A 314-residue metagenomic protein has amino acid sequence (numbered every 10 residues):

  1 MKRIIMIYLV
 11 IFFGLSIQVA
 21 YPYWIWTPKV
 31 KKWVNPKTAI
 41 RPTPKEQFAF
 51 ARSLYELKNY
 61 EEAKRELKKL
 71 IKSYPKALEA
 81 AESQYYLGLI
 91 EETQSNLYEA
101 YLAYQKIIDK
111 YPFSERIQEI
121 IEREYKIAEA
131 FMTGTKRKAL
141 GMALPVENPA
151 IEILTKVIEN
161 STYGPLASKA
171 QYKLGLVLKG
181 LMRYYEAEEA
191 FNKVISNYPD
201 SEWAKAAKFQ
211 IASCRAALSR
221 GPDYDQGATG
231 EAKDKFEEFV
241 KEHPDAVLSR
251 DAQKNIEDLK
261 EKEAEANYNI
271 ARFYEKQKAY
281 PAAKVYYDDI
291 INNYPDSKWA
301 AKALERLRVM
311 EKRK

Functional and structural regions predicted by a protein language model:
M1-I4: Positively charged n-region of N-terminal signal peptides that target proteins for export
M6-L9, P28-K29: Short helix-onset patch at the extreme N-terminus, typifying the N->h transition of secretory signal peptides
Y8-S16: Bacterial N-terminal signal peptides
V19-K314: Acidic, polar-rich low-complexity tracts and alpha-helical solenoid repeat scaffolds
